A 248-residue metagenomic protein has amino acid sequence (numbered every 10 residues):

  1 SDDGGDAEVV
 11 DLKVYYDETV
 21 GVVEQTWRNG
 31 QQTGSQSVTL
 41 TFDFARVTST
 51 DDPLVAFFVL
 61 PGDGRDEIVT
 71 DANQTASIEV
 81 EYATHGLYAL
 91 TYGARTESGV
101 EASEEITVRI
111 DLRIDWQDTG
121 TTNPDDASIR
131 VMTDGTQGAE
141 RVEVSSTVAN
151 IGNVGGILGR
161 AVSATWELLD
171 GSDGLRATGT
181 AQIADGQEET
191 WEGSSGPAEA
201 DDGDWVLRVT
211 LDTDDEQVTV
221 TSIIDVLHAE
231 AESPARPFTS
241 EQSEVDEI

Functional and structural regions predicted by a protein language model:
S1-D126, V131-G159, D201-V209, T219-I248: Extracellular/lumenal mature domains of secreted and surface-exposed proteins
V131-D134, N153, R176-G179, W191-S194: Extracellular/lumenal ectodomains of secretory-pathway glycoproteins
G156-T190, I223-A231, R236-P237: Surface-exposed beta-strand/loop patches in noncatalytic accessory domains and peripheral targeting/linker segments
E188-D215: Cysteine-clustered segments with highest specificity for TGF-beta superfamily mature ligands
